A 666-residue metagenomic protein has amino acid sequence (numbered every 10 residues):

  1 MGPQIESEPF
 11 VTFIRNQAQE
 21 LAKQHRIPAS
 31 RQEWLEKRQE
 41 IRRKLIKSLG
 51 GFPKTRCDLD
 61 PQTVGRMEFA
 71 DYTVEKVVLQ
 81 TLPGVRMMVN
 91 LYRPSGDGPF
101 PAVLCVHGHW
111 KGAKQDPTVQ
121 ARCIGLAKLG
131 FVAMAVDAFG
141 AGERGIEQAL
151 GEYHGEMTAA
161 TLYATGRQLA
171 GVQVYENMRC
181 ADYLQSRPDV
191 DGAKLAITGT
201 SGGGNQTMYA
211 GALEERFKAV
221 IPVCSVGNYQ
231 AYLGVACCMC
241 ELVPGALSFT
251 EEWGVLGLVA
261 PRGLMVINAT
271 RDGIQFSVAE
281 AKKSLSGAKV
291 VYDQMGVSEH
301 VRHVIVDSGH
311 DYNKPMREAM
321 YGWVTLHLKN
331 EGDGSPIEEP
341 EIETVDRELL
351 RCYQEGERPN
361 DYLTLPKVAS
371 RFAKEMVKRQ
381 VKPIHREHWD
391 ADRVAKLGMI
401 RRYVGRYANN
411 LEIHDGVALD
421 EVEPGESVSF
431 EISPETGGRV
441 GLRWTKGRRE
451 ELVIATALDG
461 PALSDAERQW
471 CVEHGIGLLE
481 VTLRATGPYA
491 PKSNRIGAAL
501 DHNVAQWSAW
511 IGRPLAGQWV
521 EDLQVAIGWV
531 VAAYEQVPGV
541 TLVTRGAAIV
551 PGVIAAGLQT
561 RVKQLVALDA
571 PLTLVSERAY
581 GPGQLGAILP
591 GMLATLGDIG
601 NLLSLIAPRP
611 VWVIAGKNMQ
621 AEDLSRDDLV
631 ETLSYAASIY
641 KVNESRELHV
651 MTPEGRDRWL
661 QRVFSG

Functional and structural regions predicted by a protein language model:
M1-R86, G98, Q115, A260 (+7 more regions): Alpha/beta-hydrolase-fold serine-hydrolase catalytic core, especially in secreted/extracellular enzymes
S95-D189, V226-E241, E450-A533, L572-G583: Cap/lid segment of the alpha/beta-hydrolase catalytic domain
V119, A127, T161-G166, M178 (+5 more regions): Flexible glycine/proline-enriched surface loops and loop-helix/loop-strand junctions
I124, M208-Y209, G257, Q469 (+2 more regions): Alpha-helical segments flanking ligand/cofactor-binding loops in enzyme cores
L129, R179-T250, A526-L602: Primarily recognizes the serine-hydrolase "nucleophile elbow" in alpha/beta-hydrolase and SGNH/GDSL folds
D137, T198, V223-C224, I267 (+3 more regions): Alpha/beta-hydrolase-fold catalytic nucleophile elbow
I197, V266, A455, E480 (+3 more regions): Structural beta-sheet core signal
